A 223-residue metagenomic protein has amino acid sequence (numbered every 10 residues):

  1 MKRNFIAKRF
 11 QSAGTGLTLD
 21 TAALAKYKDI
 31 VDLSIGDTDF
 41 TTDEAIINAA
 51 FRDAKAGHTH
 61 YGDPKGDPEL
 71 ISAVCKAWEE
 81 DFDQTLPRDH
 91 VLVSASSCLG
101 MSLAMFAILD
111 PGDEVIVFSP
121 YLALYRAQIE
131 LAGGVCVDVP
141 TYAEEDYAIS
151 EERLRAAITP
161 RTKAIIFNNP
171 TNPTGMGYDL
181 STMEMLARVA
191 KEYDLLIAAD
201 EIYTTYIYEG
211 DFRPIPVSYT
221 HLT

Functional and structural regions predicted by a protein language model:
K8-S96, L103: N-terminal small-domain helix-loop-helix segment of the aminotransferase-like
K28, A132, E192-Y193: Helix C-cap/helix->beta junction micro-motif
A107-I129: Conserved PLP-anchoring active-site segment centered on the Schiff-base-forming lysine
L131-V137: A short helix-loop-beta submotif of the ANL/AMP-binding
V137, Y142-F212: Active-site phosphate-binding strand-loop segment of PLP-dependent enzymes
T220-T223: Conserved small/polar residues in nucleotide/adenosyl-binding loops
